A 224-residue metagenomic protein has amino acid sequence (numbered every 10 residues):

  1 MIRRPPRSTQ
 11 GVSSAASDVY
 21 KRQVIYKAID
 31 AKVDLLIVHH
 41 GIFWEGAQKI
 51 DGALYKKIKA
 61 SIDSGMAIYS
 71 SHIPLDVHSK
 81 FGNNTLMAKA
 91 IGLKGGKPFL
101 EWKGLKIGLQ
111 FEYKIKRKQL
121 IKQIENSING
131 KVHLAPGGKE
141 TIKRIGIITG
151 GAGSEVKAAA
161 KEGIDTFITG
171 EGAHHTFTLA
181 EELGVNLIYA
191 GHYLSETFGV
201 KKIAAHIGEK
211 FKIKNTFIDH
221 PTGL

Functional and structural regions predicted by a protein language model:
M1-A16, Y20: Single conserved hydrophobic/aromatic residue that forms the stacking wall/gate of nucleotide- or nucleobase-binding
S14-L224: Active-site catalytic microenvironments in core metabolic enzymes, especially phosphate/sugar-handling
